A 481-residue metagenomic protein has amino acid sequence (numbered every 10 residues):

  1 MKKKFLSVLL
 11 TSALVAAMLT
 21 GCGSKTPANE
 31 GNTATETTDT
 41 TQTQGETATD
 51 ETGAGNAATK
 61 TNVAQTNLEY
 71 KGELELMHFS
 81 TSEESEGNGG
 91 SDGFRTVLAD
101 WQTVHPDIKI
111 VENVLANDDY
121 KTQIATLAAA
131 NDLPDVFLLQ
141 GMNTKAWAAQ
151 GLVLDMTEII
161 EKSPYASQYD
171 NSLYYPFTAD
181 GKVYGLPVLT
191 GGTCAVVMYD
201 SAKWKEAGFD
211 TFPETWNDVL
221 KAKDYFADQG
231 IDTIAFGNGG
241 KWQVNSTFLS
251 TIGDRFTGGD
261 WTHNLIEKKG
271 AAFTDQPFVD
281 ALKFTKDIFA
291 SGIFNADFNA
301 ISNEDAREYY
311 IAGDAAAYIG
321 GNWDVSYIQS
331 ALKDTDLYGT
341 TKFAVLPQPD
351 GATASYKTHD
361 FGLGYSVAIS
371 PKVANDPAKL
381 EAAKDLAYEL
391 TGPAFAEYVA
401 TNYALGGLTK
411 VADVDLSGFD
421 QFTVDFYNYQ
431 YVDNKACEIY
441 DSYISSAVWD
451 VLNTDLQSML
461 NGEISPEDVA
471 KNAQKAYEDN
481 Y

Functional and structural regions predicted by a protein language model:
G23-A149, D468, N472-Y481: Conserved N-terminal structural module of periplasmic/extracytoplasmic solute-binding proteins
D50-L68, A116, G141-V196, L220 (+5 more regions): Hinge/lid segment of periplasmic solute-binding proteins
V97, T103-S172, P176, A202-E214 (+4 more regions): Extracytoplasmic "Venus flytrap"/periplasmic binding protein-like
T103, K109, A207, S291 (+1 more regions): Extracytoplasmic/periplasmic substrate-recognition and gating elements
A148-L152, T157, L173-F212, L220 (+7 more regions): Periplasmic solute-binding protein
D155-Y169, R255-D280, A331-D336, Q348-T358 (+2 more regions): Short, solvent-exposed loop/beta-turn-alpha elements that line the ligand-binding surface or hinge of extracytoplasmic
K223-D224, E267-F298: Glycine-centered hinge/linker elements that transmit conformational signals in sensory and ligand-binding systems
E267, F361, A404-A412, V424-Y481: C-terminal capping/gating helix-and-loop segments adjacent to ligand/active sites or protein-protein/ligand interfaces
